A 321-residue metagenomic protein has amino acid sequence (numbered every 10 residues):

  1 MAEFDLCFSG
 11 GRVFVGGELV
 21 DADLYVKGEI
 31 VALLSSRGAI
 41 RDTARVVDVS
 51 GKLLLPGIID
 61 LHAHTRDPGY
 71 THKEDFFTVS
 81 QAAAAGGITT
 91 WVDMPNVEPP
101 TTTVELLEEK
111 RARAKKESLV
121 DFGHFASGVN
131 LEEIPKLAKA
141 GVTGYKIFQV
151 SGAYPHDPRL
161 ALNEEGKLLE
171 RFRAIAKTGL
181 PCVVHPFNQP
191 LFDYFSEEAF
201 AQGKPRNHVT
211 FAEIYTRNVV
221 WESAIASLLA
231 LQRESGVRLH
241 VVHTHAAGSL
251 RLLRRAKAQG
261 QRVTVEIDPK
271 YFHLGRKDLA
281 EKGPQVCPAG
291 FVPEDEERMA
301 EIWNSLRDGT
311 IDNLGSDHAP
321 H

Functional and structural regions predicted by a protein language model:
M1-P56: Histidine-rich, glycine-flanked metal-binding segment
G51, A83, F122, Y145 (+2 more regions): Conserved, mostly hydrophobic/aromatic
K52-E117: Metal-associated gating/positioning segment near the N- to mid-region
T65-D67, N188, P320: Short active-site segment of divalent metal-dependent hydrolases/proteases that encodes the spacing between
I88-T90, V120, T143, D312: Short acidic/polar active-site loop segments enriched in Thr and Asp
V92-D93, G123-F125, R238-H243: Short catalytic-loop micro-motif centered on adjacent basic/acidic residues
A112-G128: A glycine-rich helix N-cap at a beta->alpha junction
E132-F148, A153-L314: Histidine/acidic residue-rich metal-binding segments in metalloenzymes
